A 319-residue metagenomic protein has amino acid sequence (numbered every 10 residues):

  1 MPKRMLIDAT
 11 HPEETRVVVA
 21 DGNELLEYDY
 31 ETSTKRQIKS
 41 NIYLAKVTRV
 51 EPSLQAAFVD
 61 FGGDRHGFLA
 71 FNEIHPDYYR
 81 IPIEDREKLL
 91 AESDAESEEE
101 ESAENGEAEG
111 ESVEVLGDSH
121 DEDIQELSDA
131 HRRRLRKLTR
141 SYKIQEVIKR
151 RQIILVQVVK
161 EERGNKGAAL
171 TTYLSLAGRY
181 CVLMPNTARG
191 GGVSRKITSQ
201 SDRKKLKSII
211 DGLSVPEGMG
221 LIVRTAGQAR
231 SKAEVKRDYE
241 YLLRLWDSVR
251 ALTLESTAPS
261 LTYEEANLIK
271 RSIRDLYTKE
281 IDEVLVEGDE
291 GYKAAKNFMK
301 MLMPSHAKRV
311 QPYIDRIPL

Functional and structural regions predicted by a protein language model:
M1-L319: DE-rich acidic low-complexity regions and acidic surface loops
